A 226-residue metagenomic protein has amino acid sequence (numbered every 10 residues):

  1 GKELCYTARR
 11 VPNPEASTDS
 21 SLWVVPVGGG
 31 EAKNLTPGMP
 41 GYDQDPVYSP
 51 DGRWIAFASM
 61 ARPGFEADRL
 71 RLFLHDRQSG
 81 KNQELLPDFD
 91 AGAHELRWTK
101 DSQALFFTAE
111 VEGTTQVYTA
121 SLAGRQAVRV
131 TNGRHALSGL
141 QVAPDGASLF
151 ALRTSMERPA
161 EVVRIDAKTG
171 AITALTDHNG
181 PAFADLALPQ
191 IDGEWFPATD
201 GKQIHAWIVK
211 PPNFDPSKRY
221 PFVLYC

Functional and structural regions predicted by a protein language model:
G1-E3, P46-W54, L96-A104, L140-S148 (+1 more regions): Blade-terminus and WD-like Trp-Asp/Gly-His loop motifs, strongest in beta-propeller folds
T7-W23, N34-V47, W54-F73, E84-H94 (+4 more regions): A flexible loop/linker signature enriched in serine peptidases of the S9 family
P26-G30, D76-G80, S121-R125, D166-G170: Short loop/turn segments that connect beta-strands within beta-propeller blades
G29, S79, V111, M156 (+1 more regions): Short flexible coil/turn linkers enriched for glycine and charged/polar residues that connect secondary-structure
K33, Q83, V128, T173 (+1 more regions): Structural signal for short hydrophobic segments within the conserved structured cores of catalytic domains across
D76, K81-L85, I172-A174, S217: Acidic/polar loop patches that form or flank catalytic/metal-binding clefts of enzymes that bind anionic ligands
L85-E95, V128-L140, T176-A187: Conserved blade-ending motifs and adjacent loop-strand segments that build the rim/top face of beta-propeller domains
S102, G139-C226: Serine-hydrolase catalytic core recognition
